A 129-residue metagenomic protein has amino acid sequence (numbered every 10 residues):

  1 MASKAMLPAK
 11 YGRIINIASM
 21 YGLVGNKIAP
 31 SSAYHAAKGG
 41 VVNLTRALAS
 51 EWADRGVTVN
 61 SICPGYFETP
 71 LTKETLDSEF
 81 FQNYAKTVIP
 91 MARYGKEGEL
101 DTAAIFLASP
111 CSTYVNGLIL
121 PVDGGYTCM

Functional and structural regions predicted by a protein language model:
M1-Y11, A49-S50, D54, S109: Amphipathic alpha-helical dimer-interface segment in Rossmann-like NAD(P)H-dependent oxidoreductases
S19: Residue(s) in the substrate-gating loop at a strand-loop-helix junction that position the organic substrate next
L23, V42, C63-E74: Short, flexible catalytic-loop segment of classical short-chain dehydrogenase/reductase
A37, T45: Active-site helix of classical SDR
A53, T58, V115-G117: Short, small/polar-rich loop/turn modules that mediate ligand/substrate recognition or access, typified
T58-E68, A108, P121-D123: Conserved SDR Rossmann-fold cofactor-binding beta-strand/turn motif
I89-L100, C111: A conserved structural motif in NAD(P)-dependent oxidoreductases
A104-I105, N116-M129: Short C-terminal tail/terminal secondary-structure segment of NAD(P)H-dependent dehydrogenase/reductase domains
